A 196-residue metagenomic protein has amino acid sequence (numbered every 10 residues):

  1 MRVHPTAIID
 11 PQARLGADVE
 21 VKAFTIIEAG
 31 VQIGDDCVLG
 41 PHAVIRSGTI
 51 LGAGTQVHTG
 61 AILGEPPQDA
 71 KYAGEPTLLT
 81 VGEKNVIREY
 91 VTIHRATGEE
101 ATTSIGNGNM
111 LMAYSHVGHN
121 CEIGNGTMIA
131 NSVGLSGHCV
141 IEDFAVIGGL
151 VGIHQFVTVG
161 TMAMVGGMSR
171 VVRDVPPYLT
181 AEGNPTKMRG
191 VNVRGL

Functional and structural regions predicted by a protein language model:
R2-E182, K187: Structural signal for interior beta-strand "rungs" in well-ordered beta-sheet cores of soluble enzyme domains
T186-L196: Conserved beta-strand-loop-alpha-helix hinge in the C-terminal portion of ABC ATPase nucleotide-binding domains
